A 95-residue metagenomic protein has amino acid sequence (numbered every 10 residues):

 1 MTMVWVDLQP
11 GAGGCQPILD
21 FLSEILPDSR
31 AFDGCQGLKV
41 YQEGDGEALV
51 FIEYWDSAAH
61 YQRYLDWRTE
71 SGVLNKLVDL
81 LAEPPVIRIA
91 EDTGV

Functional and structural regions predicted by a protein language model:
T2-Q9, K39-L65: Short, well-ordered beta-strand segments in beta-rich or mixed alpha/beta enzyme and ligand-binding folds
V6, I25-L26: Conserved short hydrophobic patches within well-ordered secondary structure
Q9-D20: Short, surface-exposed ligand-recognition loops at beta-strand->loop->(often short) alpha-helix junctions that present
C15, L26-R30, V40: A generic structured-segment signal
E24, R30-Q36, Y54-R88: An amphipathic, aromatic/His-enriched active-site/gating alpha helix that lines ligand/cofactor pockets
Y41, R88-A90: Solvent-exposed beta-strand sheet faces enriched in polar/charged residues
T93-V95: A short acidic, often aromatic-flanked loop/helix-cap motif at beta-alpha or helix-coil junctions that lines enzyme
